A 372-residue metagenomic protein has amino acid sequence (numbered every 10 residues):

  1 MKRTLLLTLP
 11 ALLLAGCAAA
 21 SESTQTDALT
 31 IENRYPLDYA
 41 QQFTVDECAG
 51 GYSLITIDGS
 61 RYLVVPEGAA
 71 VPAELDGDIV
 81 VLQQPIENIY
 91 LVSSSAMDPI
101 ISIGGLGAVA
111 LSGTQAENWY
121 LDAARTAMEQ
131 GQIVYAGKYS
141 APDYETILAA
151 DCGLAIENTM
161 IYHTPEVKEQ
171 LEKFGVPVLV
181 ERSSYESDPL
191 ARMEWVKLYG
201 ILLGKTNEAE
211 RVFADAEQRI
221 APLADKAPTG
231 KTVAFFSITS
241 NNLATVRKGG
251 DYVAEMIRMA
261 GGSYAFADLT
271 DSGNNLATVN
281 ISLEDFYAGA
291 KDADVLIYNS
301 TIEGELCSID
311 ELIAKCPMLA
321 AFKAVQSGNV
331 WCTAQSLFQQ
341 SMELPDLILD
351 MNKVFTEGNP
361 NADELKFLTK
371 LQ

Functional and structural regions predicted by a protein language model:
M1-A15: Sec-dependent bacterial lipoprotein signal peptides
C17-M97, E208-F235, N359-Q372: Bacterial Sec-exported substrate-binding components of ABC uptake systems
I57, Y62-L148, L154-M160: A short, structured surface patch at a secondary-structure boundary
E87, S95-M97, S112-A123, H163-E166 (+3 more regions): Extracytoplasmic ligand-binding site segments that recognize negatively charged/polar headgroups
N88-L91, A108-S112, L154-N158, V178-E181 (+6 more regions): Structural recognition of the beta-strand scaffold that forms the well-ordered cores of secreted hydrolase catalytic
Y90, G137-P142, N158-P165, E186-M193 (+6 more regions): Soluble non-cytosolic domains of exported or imported proteins
P189-A214, V295-Q372: Structured C-terminal subdomain patch of bacterial secreted/periplasmic proteins
R219, L223-C307: Flexible, glycine-rich surface segments
